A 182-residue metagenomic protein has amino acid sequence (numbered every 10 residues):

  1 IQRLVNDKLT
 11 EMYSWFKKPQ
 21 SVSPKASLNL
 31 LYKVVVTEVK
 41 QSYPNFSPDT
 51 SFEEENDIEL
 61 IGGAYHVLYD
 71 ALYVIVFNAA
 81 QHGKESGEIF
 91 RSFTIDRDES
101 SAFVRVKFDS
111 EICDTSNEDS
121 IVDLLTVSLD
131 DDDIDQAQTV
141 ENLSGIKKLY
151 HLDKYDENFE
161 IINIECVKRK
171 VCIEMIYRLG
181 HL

Functional and structural regions predicted by a protein language model:
I1-D49: Conserved DHp (HisKA) dimerization/phosphotransfer helix of two-component histidine kinases, i.e., the long coiled-coil
D49-E59: Conserved catalytic submotifs in the C-terminal HATPase_c
D57-I58, F90-R97, E160-E165: Short amphipathic beta-strand and strand-loop transition segments with alternating hydrophobic
G62, D98-K147: Glycine-rich/acidic phosphate-handling loop/turn and adjacent ATP-lid/helix of nucleotide-binding kinase/ATPase domains
A64-R97, H151-L152: Conserved ATP-binding N-box helix of the HATPase_c
S100-R105, E165-M175: Glycine-rich nucleotide-binding loop
D109-E111, E174-H181: C-terminal beta-strand of the catalytic ATP-binding
S144-F159: Conserved glycine-/histidine-rich ATP-lid loop and adjacent helix of the Bergerat-fold HATPase_c
